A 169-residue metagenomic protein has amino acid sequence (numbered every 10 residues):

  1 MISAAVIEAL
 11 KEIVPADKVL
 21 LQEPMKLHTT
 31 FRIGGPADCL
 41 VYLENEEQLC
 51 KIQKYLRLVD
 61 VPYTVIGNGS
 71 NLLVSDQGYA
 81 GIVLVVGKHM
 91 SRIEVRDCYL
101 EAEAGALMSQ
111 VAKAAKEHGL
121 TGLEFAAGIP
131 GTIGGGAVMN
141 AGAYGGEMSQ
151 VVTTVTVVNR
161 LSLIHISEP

Functional and structural regions predicted by a protein language model:
I2-I133: Anion-binding (especially nucleotide phosphate/pyrophosphate-binding) glycine-rich loop and adjoining beta-alpha core
K116-H118, G122-S162: Hydrophobic alpha-helical segments and helix pairs
L161-P169: Residue-level detector of conserved catalytic or cofactor/ligand-binding positions in enzyme active sites
